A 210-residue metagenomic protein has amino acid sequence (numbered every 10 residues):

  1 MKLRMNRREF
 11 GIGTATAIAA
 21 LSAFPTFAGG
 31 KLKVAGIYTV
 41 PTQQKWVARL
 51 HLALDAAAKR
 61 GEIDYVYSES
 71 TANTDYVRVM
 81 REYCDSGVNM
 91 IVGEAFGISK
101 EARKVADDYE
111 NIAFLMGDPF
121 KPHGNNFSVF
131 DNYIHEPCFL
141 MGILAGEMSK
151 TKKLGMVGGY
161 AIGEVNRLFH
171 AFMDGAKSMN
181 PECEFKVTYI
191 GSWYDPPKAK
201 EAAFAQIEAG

Functional and structural regions predicted by a protein language model:
K2-I18: N-terminal secretory signal peptides and thylakoid transit peptides that target proteins across membranes
L3, F24-I37: C-terminal segment of N-terminal export signals and the immediately downstream linker at the start of the mature
K33-R60, V66-Y76, F96, A161-R167: Extracytoplasmic "Venus flytrap"
Y65-C84, G191-I207: Structural motif
V88-A95, L115-G117, G210: Periplasmic-binding protein-like
E110-I112: A short helix->loop->beta-strand "cap" motif at the edges of active sites that frequently abuts
P122-E147, M156-E164: Short beta-strand elements at the ligand-binding edges of bilobed clamshell
N166-G210: Extracellular/periplasmic Venus flytrap/periplasmic-binding protein
